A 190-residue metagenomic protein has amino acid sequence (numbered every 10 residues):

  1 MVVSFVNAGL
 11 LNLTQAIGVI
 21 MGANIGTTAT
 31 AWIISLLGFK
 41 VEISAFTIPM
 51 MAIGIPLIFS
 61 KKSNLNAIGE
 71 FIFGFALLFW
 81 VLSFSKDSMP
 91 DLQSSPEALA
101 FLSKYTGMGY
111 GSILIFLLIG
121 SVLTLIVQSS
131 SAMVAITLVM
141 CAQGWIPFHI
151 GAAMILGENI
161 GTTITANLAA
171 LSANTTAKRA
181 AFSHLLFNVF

Functional and structural regions predicted by a protein language model:
V2-N24, A31-F46, T124-G161, A169-T176 (+1 more regions): Membrane-interfacial helix-loop connectors
G9-L10, N66-G74, F101-M108, T124 (+1 more regions): Membrane-interface segments at loop-to-transmembrane junctions
N24, T28, W32, W80-F84 (+2 more regions): Mid-bilayer segments of alpha-helical transmembrane spans in multi-pass integral membrane proteins that mediate
A29, N159, T163-I164, L185-F190: Hydrophobic transmembrane alpha-helical segments of multi-pass transport and channel proteins
I34-S35, I53-A67, A173-T175: Membrane-water interface regions at transmembrane-helix termini and the short interhelical loops of multi-pass membrane
K40-V41, K62-A67, S88-M89, S130: Flexible hinge motifs at transmembrane-helix junctions and intramembrane kinks/re-entrant loops in multi-pass membrane
I43-P56, L117: Transmembrane alpha-helical segments of multi-pass small-molecule transport proteins
I72-V122, M140: Helix-loop-helix hairpins and the membrane-proximal interhelical loops of multi-pass alpha-helical transport proteins
